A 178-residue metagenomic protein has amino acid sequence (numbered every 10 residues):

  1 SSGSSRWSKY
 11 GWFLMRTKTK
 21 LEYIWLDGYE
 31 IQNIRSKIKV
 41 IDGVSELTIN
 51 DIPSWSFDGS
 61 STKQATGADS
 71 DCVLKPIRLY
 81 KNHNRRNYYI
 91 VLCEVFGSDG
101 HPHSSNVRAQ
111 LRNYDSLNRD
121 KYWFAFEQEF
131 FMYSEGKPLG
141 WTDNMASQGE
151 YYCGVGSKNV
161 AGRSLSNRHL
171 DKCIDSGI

Functional and structural regions predicted by a protein language model:
S1-L14: Short, Lys/Arg-enriched N-terminal segments with co-localized hydrophobic residues within the first ~10-30 amino acids
G11-I178: Glycine-rich, acidic/polar active-site loops that bind/position phosphate-bearing ligands
